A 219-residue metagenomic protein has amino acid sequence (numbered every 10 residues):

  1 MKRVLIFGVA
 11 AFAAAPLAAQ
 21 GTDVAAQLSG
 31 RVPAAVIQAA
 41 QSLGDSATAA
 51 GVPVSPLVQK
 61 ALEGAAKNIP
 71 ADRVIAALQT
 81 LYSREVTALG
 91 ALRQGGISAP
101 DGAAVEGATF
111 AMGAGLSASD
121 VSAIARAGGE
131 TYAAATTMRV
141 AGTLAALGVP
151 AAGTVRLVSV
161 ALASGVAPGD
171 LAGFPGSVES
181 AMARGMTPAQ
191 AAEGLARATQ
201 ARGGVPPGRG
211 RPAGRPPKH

Functional and structural regions predicted by a protein language model:
M1-V4: Positively charged n-region of N-terminal signal peptides that target proteins for export
F7-G8: Classic N-terminal secretory signal peptides
A14-P16: N-terminal signal peptide c-region/cleavage motif recognized by signal peptidases
A19-H219: General marker for long, soluble alpha-helical cores
